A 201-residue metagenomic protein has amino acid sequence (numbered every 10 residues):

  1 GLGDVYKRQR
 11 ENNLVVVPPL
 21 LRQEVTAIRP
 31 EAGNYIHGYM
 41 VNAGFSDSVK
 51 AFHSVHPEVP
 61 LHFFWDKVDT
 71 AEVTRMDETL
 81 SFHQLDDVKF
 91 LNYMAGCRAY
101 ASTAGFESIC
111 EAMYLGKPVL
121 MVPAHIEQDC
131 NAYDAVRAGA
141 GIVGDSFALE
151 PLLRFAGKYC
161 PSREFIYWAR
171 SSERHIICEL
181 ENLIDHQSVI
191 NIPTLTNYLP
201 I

Functional and structural regions predicted by a protein language model:
G1-Y6: Short, small-residue-biased leader/transition segments that mark boundaries at the very start of proteins
K7-P19: Helix-loop-beta element that forms the nucleotide-linked donor phosphate-binding surface in glycosyltransferases
V16-C97: Donor-nucleotide binding loops and adjacent catalytic segments primarily of GT-B fold Leloir glycosyltransferases
H37-V41, A104, P123, W168: Small/polar loops that bind or transfer phosphate-bearing groups
A71-R75, P118-S162: Nucleotide-sugar donor-binding patch of glycosyltransferase catalytic domains
N92-N131: A donor-sugar binding/catalytic signature common to diverse glycosyltransferases and related nucleotide-sugar
R154-I201: C-terminal amphipathic helix plus adjacent low-complexity, charged tail appended to glycosyltransferase catalytic
